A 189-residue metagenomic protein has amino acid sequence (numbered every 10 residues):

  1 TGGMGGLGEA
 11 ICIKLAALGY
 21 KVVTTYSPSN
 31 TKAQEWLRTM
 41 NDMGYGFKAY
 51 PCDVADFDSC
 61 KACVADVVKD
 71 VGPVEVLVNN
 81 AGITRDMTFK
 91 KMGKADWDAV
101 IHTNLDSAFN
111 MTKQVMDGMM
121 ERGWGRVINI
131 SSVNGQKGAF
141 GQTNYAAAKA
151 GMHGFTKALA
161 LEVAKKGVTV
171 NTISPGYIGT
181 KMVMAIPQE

Functional and structural regions predicted by a protein language model:
M4-G5: Conserved glycine-rich cofactor-binding loop
L18-Q34: Conserved glycine-rich Rossmann-like NAD(P)H-binding loop of the short-chain dehydrogenase/reductase
T88-F89, D96-I101, V183: Substrate-binding pocket helix/loop in short-chain dehydrogenase/reductase
K90, K137-T143, K165-K166: Active-site loop immediately N-terminal to the catalytic Tyr-X3-Lys motif of short-chain dehydrogenase/reductase
T112, A148, T156: Active-site helix of classical SDR
D117, L161-E162: Alpha-helical segment proximal to the catalytic Tyr-Lys
S132: Residue(s) in the substrate-gating loop at a strand-loop-helix junction that position the organic substrate next
